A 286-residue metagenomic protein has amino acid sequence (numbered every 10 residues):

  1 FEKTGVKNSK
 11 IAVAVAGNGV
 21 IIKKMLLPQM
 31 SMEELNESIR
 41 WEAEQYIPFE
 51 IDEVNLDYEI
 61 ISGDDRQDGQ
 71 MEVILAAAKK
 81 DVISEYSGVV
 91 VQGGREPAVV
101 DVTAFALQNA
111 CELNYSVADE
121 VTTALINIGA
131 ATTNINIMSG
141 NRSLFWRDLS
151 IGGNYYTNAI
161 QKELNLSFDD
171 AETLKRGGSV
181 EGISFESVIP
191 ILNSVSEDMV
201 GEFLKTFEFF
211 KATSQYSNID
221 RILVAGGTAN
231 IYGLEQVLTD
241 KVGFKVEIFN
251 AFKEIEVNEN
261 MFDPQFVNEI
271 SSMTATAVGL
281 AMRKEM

Functional and structural regions predicted by a protein language model:
F1-G5, V117-V121, E202-F210: Phosphate-interacting basic helix/loop segments used at nucleotide- and nucleic-acid interfaces
K7, V13, D68-T173: Small-residue (GG/TT-enriched) beta-loop-alpha framework at ligand/catalytic clefts
A14-N114, R221, A251-V257, M273-T276: Active-site neighborhood for divalent-cation/phosphate handling
K23, F145-R147, A225: Thr-Gly-centered strand-to-loop micro-motif
N109, A229, E247-M286: Glycine-rich phosphate-binding/hydrolytic loop that grips phosphoryl groups
N158, S194-E197, G201, K205 (+3 more regions): Feature representing long, continuous alpha-helical segments
T173-R221, T228: Adenine-nucleotide phosphate-binding core of ATP-dependent small-molecule kinases
V195, S217-K253: Glycine-rich phosphate-binding loops at beta-strand->alpha-helix junctions
